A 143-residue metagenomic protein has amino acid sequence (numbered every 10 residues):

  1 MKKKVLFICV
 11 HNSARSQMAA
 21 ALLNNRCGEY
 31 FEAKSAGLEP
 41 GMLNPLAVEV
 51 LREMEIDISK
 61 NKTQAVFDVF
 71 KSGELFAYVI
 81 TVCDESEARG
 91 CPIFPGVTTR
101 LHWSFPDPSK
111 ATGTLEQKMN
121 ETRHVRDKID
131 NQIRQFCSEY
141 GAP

Functional and structural regions predicted by a protein language model:
M1-F70: Conserved active-site segments centered on acidic
N12, L51, V79-I80, I129: Conserved small-residue
S13, D84-E87: Short glycine-rich anion-binding loops that position phosphate/pyrophosphate groups of nucleotides and phosphorylated
E39, S72, E85, P106-P108: Short, solvent-exposed coil/turn elements at secondary-structure transition points
T81-V82, H102: Redox-cofactor binding/interface segments in oxidoreductases and associated redox assembly factors
E87-P143: Phosphate-binding/catalytic loops
